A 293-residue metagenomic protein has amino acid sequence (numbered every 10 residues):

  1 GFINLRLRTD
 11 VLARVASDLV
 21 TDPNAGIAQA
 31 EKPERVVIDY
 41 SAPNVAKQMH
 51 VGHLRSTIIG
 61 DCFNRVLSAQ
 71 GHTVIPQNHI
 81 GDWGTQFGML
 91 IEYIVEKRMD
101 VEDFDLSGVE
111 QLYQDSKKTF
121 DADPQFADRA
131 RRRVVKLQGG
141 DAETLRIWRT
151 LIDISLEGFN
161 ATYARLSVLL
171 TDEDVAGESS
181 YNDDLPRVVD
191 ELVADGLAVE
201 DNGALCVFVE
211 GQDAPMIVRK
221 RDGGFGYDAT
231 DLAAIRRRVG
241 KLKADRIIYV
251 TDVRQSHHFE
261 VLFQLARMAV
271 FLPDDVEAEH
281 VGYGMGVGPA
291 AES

Functional and structural regions predicted by a protein language model:
G1-S293: NTP-dependent nucleotidyl-transfer catalytic core
